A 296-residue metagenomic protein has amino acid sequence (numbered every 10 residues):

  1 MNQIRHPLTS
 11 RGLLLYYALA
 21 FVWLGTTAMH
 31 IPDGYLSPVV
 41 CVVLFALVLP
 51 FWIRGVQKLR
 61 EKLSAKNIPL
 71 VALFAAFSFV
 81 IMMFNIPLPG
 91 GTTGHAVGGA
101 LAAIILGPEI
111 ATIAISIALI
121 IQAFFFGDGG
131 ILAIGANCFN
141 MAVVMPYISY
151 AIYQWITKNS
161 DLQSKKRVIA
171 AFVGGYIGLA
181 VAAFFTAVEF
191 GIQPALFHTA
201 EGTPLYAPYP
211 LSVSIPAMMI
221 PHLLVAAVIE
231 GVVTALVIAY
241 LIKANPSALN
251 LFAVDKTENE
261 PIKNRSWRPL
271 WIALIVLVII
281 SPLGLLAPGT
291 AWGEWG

Functional and structural regions predicted by a protein language model:
N2-A18, L36-V40, K66-N67, R265-L270: N-terminal membrane topogenic signal
T9-S10, L14, Q163-I177, K263-L277: Alpha-helical transmembrane segments and their helix-start/interface "positive-inside/aromatic belt" motifs in integral
W23-L101: Hydrophobic transmembrane alpha-helices
M82-S149: Alpha-helical membrane segments and adjacent membrane-interface helices in multi-pass membrane proteins
M141-A187: Short helix-perturbing small/polar motifs within transmembrane alpha-helices
A171-Y176, F190-L270: Glycine-rich ThDP/TPP pyrophosphate-binding loop and its adjacent helix/strand module within ThDP-dependent enzymes
V181-P204, G289-G296: Juxtamembrane non-transmembrane "cap" segments at the membrane-aqueous interface of multi-pass membrane proteins
V276-G296: Aromatic-rich transmembrane-lumenal/periplasmic boundary elements in polytopic membrane proteins
